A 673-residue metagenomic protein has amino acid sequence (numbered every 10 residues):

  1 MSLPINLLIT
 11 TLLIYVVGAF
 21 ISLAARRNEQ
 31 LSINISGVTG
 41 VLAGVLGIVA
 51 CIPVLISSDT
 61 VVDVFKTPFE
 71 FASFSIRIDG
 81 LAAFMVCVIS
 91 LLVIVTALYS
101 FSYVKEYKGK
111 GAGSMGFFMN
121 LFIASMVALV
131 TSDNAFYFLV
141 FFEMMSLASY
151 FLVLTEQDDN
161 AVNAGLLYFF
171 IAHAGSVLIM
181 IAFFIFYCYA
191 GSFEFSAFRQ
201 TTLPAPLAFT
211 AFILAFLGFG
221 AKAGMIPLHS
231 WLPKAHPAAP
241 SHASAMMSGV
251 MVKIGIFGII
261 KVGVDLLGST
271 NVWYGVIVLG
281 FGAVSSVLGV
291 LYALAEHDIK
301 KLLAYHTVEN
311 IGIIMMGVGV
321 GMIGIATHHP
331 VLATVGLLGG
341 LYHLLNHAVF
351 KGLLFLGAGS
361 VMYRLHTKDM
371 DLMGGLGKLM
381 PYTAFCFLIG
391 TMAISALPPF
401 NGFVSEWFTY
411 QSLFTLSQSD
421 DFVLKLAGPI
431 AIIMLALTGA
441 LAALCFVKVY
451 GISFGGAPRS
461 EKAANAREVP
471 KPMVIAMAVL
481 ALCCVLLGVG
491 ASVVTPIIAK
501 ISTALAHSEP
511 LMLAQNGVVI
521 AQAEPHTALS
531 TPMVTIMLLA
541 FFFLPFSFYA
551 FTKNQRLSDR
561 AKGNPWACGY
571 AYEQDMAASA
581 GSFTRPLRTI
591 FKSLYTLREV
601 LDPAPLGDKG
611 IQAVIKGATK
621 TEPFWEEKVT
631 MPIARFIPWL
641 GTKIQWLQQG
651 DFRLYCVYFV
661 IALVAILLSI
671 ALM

Functional and structural regions predicted by a protein language model:
M1-I9, F20-F117, S192-T202, A561-G563 (+1 more regions): Transmembrane helix-loop-helix hairpins at membrane boundaries of multipass inner-membrane proteins
T10-N28, G220-G224, S286: N-terminal signal-anchor/start-transfer transmembrane helix
A19-L23, L98, V449, F543-K553 (+1 more regions): Alpha-helical transmembrane segments
V38-I52, G175-I181, F387-P399, A476-A499 (+1 more regions): Hydrophobic alpha-helical membrane-insertion segments
V61-E70, S196-Q200, F408-D420, V494-H526: Membrane-interfacial helical/loop segments at transmembrane boundaries in membrane proteins
I76-S90, L207-G220, V423-G439, N516-F543: Hydrophobic alpha-helical transmembrane segments
V95-F138, A148-E468: Hydrophobic transmembrane alpha-helices and their helix-loop junctions in integral membrane proteins
V494-A540, A550-M673: Aromatic-capped, Gly/Pro-kinked transmembrane alpha-helices
